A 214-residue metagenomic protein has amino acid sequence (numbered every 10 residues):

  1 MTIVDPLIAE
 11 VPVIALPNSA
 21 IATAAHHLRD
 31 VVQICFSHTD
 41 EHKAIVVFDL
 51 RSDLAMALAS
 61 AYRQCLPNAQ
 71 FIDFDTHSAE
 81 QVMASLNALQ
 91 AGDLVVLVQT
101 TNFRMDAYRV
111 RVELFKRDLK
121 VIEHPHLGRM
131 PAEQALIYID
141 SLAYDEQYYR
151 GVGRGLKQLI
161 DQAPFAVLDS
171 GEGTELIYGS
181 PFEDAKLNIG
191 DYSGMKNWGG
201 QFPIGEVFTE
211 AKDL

Functional and structural regions predicted by a protein language model:
M1-L214: Active-site bordering "gate/hinge" segments that shape substrate access to catalytic or cofactor-binding pockets
